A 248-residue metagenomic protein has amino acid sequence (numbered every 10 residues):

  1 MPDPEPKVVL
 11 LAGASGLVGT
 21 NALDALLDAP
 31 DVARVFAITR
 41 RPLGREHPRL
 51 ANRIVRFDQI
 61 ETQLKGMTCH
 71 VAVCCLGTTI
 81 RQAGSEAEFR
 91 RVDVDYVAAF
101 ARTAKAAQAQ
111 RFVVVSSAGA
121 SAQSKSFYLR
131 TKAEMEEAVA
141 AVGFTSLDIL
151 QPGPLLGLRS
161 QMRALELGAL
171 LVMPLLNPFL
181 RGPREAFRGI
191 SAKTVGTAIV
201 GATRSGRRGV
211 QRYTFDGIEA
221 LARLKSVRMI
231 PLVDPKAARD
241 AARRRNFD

Functional and structural regions predicted by a protein language model:
P2, V9, G44, L50-A106 (+1 more regions): NAD(P)H-binding glycine-rich loop region in Rossmannoid oxidoreductase-like domains and their noncatalytic homologs
P2-A29: N-terminal Rossmann NAD(P)H-binding glycine-rich loop of SDR-like oxidoreductase domains
A12, A83-E86, R91-E136, A141-L150: Conserved Rossmann-fold NAD(P)-dependent oxidoreductase catalytic core, especially the SDR/UDP-sugar
N21-A22, H47, A83-G84, Q123-K125 (+1 more regions): Short glycine-/acidic-enriched loop or helix-start segments at secondary-structure transitions that form or flank
D28-D31, A122-K225: Oxidoreductase cofactor-interface core, primarily capturing Rossmann-like NAD(P)-dependent enzymes
F36-G44: Short, polar loop motifs at secondary-structure junctions
R212-D248: A short, charged, Gly/Pro-tolerant segment at domain boundaries
